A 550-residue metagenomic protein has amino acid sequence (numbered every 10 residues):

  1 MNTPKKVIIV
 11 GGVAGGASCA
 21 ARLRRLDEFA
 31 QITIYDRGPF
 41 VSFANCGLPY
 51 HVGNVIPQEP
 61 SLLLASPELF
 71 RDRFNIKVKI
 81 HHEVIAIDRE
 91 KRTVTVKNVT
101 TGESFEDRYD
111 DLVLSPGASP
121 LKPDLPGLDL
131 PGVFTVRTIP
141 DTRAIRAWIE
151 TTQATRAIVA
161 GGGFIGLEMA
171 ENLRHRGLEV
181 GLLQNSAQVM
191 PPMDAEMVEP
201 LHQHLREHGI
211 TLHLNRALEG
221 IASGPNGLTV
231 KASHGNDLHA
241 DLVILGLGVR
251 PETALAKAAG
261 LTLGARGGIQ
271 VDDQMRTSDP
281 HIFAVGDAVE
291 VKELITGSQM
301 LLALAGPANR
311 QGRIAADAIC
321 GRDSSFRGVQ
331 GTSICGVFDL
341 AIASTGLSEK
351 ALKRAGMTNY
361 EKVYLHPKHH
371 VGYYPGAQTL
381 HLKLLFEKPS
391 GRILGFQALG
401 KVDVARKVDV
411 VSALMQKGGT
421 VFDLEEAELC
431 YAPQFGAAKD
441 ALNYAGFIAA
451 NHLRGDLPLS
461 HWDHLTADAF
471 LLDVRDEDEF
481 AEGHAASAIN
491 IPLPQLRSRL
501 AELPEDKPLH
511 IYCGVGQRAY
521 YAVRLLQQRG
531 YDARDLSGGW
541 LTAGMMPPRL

Functional and structural regions predicted by a protein language model:
N2-H81, A170-M193, T332, R406 (+2 more regions): Beta1-alpha1 glycine-rich phosphate/pyrophosphate-binding loop at the start of Rossmann-like nucleotide-binding domains
N2-K5, G11, A288-K401, P433-A437 (+2 more regions): Mid-to-C-terminal Rossmann-like scaffold of FAD/NAD(P)H-dependent oxidoreductases
G16, G166-L167, A519: N-terminal Rossmann-fold NAD(P) dinucleotide-binding loop
F29-Q31, R73, K79-T100, D107 (+1 more regions): A Rossmann-like FAD-binding core segment of flavoenzymes
L63, R156-A157, F164-A222, L302-A308 (+2 more regions): Rossmann-like dinucleotide-binding cores of NAD(P)H-dependent redox enzymes
L114-R176, T211, V271-D273, I489-L493 (+2 more regions): Glycine-rich dinucleotide-binding loop and its adjacent helix/turn
D129-T152, P225, T229-K231, N236-I314 (+2 more regions): FAD-site-proximal beta/loop scaffold in flavoenzymes
F422-F470, D476-H510, G514-L550: Rhodanese-like catalytic fold shared by cysteine-dependent sulfurtransferases and DSP/PTP-type phosphatases
